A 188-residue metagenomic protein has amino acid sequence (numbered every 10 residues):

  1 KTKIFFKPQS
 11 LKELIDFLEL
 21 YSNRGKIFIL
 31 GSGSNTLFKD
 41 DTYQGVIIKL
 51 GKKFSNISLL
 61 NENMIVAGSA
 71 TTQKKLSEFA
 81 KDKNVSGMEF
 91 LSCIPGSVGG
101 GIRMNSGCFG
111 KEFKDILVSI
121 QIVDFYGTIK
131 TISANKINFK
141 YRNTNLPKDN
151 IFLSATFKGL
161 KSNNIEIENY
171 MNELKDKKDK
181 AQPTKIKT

Functional and structural regions predicted by a protein language model:
K1-V98: Anion-binding (especially nucleotide phosphate/pyrophosphate-binding) glycine-rich loop and adjoining beta-alpha core
F6-L11, L37-S55, R103-S133, P147-S154: Structural signature of FAD isoalloxazine-binding scaffolds in flavoprotein oxidoreductases
F28-G31, V85, G99-M104, A134-K140 (+1 more regions): Short amphipathic alpha-helical surface micro-motifs
S32, K52-N56, K74, L91-I94 (+4 more regions): Glycine-rich loops and low-complexity Gly/Arg-rich segments that provide flexible linkers or classic glycine-based
T36, V123-D124, I129-T188: Phosphate/pyrophosphate- and phosphate-bearing ligand-binding catalytic cores of soluble enzymes
L59-M64, G68, Q73-K74, S86-G87 (+2 more regions): Contiguous, small/hydrophobic- and glycine-enriched helical/loop subdomains that border and often "cap" functional
V66-G68, E89, R103, S154 (+1 more regions): Conserved beta-strand segments that form the floor/walls of ligand-binding pockets within enzyme and binding domains
K83, G87-V118, T188: A gly/ser-rich beta-alpha-beta helix-loop segment of oxidoreductase catalytic cores
